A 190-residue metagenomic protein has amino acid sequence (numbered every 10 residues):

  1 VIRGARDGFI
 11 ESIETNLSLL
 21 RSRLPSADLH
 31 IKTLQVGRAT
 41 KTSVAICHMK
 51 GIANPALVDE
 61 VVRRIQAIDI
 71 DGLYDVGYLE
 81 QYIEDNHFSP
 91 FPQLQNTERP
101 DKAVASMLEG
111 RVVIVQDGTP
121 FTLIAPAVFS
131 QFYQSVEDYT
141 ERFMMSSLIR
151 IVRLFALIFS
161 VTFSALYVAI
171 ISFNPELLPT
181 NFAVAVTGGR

Functional and structural regions predicted by a protein language model:
V1-G189: Cytosolic regulatory modules rich in charged/polar residues
